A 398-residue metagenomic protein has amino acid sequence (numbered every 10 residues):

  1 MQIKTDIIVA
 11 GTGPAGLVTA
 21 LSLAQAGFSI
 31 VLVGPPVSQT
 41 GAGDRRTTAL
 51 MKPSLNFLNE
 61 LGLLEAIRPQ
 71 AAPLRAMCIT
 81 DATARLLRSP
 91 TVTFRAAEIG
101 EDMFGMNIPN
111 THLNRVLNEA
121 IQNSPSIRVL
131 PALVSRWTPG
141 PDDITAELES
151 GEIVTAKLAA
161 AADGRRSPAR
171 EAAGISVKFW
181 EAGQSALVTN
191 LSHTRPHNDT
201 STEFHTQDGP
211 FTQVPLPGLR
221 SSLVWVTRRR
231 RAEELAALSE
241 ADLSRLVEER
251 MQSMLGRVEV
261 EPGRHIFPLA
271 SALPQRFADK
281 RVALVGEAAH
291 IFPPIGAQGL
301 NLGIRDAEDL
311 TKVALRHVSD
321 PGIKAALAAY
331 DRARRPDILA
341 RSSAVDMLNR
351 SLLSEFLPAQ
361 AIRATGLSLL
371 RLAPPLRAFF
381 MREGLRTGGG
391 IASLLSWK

Functional and structural regions predicted by a protein language model:
I3-K4, N56, E65-A172, W180-S185: Conserved N-terminal helical subregion
T5-L32: N-terminal Rossmann-like FAD-binding beta1-loop-alpha1 element of flavoenzymes
A24-R46: Glycine-rich FAD pyrophosphate-binding loop
L32-V33, A161, V285: Generic enzyme active-site microenvironment
D143-R264: Conserved FAD-binding catalytic core of PHBH/FMO-like flavoproteins
E233-G322: FAD/FMN-dependent oxidoreductases across multiple families
K312-K398: C-terminal helical "tail/cap" subdomain of flavin- and related membrane-associated enzymes
